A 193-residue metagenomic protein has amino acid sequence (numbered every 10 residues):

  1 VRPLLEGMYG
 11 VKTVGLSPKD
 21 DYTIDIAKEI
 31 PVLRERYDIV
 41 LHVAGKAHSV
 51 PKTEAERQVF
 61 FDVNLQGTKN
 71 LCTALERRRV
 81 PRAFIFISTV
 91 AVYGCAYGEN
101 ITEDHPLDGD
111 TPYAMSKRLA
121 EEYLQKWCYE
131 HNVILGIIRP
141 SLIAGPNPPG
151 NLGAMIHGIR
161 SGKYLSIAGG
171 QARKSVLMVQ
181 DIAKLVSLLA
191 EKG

Functional and structural regions predicted by a protein language model:
T13-V32: Adenosine-cofactor binding site in Rossmann-like domains, unifying the SAM/SAH pocket of S-adenosylmethionine-dependent
I26-V63, N70, R77-R78, V92: NAD(P)H-binding glycine-rich loop region in Rossmannoid oxidoreductase-like domains and their noncatalytic homologs
V59-G67, L107, T111, M115-S116 (+1 more regions): Glycine-rich NAD(P)-binding loop of the Rossmann-fold in SDR/ketoreductase-type enzymes
K69-P112: Conserved Rossmann-fold NAD(P)-dependent oxidoreductase catalytic core, especially the SDR/UDP-sugar
D110, S141-P149, G169-V179: Glycine-rich "substrate-gating" loop/helix at the edge of Rossmann-like oxidoreductase active sites
D110-G136: Active-site Tyr-X1-5-Lys
R118, A144-A154, L188-G193: Glycine/proline-rich active-site loop of Rossmann-fold NAD(P)-dependent oxidoreductases
I156-L165, R173-G193: Alpha-helical substrate-binding/gating segment
